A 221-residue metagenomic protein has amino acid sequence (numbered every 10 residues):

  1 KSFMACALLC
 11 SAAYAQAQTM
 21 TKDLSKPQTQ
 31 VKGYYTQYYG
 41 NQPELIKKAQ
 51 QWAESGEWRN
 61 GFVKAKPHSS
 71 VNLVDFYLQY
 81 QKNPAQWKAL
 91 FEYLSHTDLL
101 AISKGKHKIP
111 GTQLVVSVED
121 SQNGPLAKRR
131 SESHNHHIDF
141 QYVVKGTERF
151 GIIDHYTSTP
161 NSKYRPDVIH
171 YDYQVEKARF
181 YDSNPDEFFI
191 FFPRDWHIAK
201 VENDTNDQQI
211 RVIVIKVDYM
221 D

Functional and structural regions predicted by a protein language model:
K1-Y34: Bacterial Sec-dependent N-terminal signal peptides
Q37-Y38, I46-S117, K128: A short, N-terminal "cap"/entry segment at the start of jelly-roll beta-barrel domains of the cupin/DSBH fold
I109-Q113, S133-H137, V143-K145, N184 (+1 more regions): Short connector loops at helix/strand junctions that flank enzyme active sites, especially segments positioning acidic
V116-S133, E148-S158: Conserved short histidine dyad/triad with adjacent acidic residue
H136-E148, D154, Y164-I169, K216: Short, conserved beta-strand element in jelly-roll/cupin
T159-D182: Double-stranded beta-helix
D182-E202: Conserved metal-binding segment of the jelly-roll/cupin
F188-I190, D207-D221: A short hydrophobic beta-strand segment most commonly corresponding to one strand of the jelly-roll/cupin
